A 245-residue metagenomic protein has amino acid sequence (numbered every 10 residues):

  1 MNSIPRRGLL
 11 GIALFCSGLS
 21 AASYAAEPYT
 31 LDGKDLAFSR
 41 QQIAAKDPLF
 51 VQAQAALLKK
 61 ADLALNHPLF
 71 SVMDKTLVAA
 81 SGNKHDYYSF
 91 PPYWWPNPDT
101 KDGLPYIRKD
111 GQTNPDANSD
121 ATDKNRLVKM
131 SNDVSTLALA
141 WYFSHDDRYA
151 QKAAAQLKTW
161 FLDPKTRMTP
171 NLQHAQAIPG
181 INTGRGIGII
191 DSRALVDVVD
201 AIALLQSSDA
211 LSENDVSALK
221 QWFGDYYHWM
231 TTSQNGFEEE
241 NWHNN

Functional and structural regions predicted by a protein language model:
M1-I12: Bacterial N-terminal signal peptides that target proteins for export
M1-N2, A22-A26: Basic/polar N-terminal segments that are highly enriched at the extreme N-terminus, encompassing both cleavable
G11-S20: Bacterial N-terminal signal peptides
Y24-G236: Extracellular glycan-targeting catalytic surfaces
E239-N245: Hydrophobic, aromatic-lined core segments that form the binding pocket/scaffold for planar heteroaromatic ligands
